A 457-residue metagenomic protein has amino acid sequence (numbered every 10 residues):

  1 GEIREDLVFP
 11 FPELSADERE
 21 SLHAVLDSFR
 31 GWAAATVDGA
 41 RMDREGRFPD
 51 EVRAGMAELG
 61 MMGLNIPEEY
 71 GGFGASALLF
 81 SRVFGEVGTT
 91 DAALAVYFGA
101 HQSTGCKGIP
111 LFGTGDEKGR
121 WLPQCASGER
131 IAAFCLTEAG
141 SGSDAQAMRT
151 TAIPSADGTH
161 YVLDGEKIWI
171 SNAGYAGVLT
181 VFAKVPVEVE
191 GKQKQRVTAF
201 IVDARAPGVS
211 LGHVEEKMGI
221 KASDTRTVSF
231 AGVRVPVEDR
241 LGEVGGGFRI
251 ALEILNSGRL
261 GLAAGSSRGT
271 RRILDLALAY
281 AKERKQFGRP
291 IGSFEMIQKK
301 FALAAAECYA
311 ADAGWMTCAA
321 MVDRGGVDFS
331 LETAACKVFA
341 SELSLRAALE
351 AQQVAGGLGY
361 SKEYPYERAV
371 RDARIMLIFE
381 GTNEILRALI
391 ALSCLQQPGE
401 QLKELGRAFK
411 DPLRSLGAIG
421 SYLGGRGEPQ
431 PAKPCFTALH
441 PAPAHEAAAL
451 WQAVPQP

Functional and structural regions predicted by a protein language model:
G1-L78, R82, E86-A100, D116 (+10 more regions): Flavin-dependent oxidoreductase catalytic core characteristic of acyl-CoA dehydrogenase/oxidase-like enzymes
V96-D116, C135, G142-A145, I153-D157: N-terminal glycine-rich flavin-associated loop
R120-P123, A139, A147-I153, I168: Beta-sandwich/jelly-roll carbohydrate-recognition scaffolds of carbohydrate-active enzymes
G128-L136: A short, Trp-centered hydrophobic/proline-enriched beta-strand micro-motif
G140-S143, W169-G174, E190-G191, K217-D224: Short Gly/Pro-enriched turn/cap motifs at secondary-structure boundaries
Q146-M148, G177, P207, I297: Short beta-strand or tight-loop elements that sit immediately N-terminal to catalytic metal-binding acidic residues
T159-H160, D164-L211: A short core secondary-structure module
V209-E216, G356: Sequence-specific dsDNA recognition surfaces
